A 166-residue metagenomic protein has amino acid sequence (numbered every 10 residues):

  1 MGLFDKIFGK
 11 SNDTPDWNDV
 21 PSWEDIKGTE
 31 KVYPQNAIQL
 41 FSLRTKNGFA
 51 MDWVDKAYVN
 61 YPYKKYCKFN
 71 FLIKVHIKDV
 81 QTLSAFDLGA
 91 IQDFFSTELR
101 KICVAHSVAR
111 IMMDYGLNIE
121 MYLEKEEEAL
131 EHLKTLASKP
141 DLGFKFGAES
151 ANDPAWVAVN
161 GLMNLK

Functional and structural regions predicted by a protein language model:
M1-F94, K101-V108, E124-E127, F144 (+1 more regions): Charge-rich, low-complexity segments
Y66, D114, K139-D141: A generic structural signal for short, non-catalytic loop/turn and secondary-structure boundary residues
I111-N118: Short Gly/Ser/Thr- and Asp/Glu-enriched loop/turn motifs at secondary-structure junctions
E131-P140: Short amphipathic alpha-helices in soluble, non-transmembrane regions that often serve as interface/regulatory elements
F146-A148: Generic structural signal for residues in well-ordered beta-strands
